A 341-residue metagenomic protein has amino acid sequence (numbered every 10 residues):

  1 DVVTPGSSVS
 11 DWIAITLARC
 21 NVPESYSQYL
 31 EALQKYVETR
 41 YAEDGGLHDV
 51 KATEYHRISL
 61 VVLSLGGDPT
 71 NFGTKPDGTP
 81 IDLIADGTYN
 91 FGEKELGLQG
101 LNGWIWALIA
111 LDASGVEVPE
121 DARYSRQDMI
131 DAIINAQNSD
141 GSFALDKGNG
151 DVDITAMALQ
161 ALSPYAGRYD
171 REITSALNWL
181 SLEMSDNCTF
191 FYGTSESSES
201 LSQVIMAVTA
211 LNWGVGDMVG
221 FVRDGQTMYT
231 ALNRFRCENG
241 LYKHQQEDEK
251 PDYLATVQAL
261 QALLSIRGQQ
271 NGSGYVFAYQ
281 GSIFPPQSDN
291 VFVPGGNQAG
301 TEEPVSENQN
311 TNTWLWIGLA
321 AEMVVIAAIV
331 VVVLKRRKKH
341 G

Functional and structural regions predicted by a protein language model:
D1, S25-H48, G73-G97, A122-A144 (+3 more regions): Long, well-ordered core segments of solenoidal/helical folds
V2-S25, G46-N71, E93-R126, S139-S175 (+2 more regions): An alpha-helical repeat/solenoid feature that recognizes helix-turn-helix modules
T70-G73, E322: A broadly structural signal marking compact, well-ordered functional cores that mediate small-ligand/cofactor/substrate
I205, E302-P304, M323, V330: Compositionally biased non-globular segments, especially hydrophobic aliphatic-rich helices of signal peptides
G274-T311: C-terminal low-complexity, Ser/Thr- and acidic/Pro-rich disordered "stalk" regions positioned immediately N-terminal
G281, G300, A321, A328-I329: Intrinsic disorder/low-complexity segments
E307-E322: Juxtamembrane/start-of-transmembrane alpha-helix segments at the extracytoplasmic/lumenal side of membrane anchors
M323-G341: C-terminal membrane-anchoring or membrane-association module
